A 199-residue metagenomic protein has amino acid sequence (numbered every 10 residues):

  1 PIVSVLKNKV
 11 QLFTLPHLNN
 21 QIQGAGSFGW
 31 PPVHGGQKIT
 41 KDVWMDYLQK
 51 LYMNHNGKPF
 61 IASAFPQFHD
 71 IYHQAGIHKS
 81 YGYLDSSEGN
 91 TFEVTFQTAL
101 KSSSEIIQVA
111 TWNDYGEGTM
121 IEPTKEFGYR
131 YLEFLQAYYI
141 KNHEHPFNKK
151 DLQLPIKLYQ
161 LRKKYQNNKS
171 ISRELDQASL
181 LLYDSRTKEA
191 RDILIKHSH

Functional and structural regions predicted by a protein language model:
P1-H199: Glycan-processing catalytic domains of CAZymes
